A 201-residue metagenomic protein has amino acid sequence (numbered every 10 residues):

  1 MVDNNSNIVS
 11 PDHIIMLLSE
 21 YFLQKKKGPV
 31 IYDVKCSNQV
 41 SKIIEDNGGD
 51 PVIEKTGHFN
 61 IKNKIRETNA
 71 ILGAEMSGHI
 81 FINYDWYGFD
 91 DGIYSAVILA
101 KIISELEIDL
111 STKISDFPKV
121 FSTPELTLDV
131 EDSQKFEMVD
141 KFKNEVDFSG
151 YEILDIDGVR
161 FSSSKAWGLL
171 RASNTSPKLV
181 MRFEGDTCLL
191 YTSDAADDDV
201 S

Functional and structural regions predicted by a protein language model:
M1-I14, S41: Short Gly/Thr/Asp-enriched flexible loops that form oxyanion-binding sites at enzyme active sites
N4, Y21, I43-N47: Alpha-helical structural signal in soluble globular domains
I8-K25, K55-T56: Short, acidic/small-residue loops that bind anionic groups at enzyme active sites
K26-R182, L189-S193: Phosphate-binding and adjacent anionic-ligand microenvironments
Y191-S201: Single conserved hydrophobic/aromatic residue that forms the stacking wall/gate of nucleotide- or nucleobase-binding
